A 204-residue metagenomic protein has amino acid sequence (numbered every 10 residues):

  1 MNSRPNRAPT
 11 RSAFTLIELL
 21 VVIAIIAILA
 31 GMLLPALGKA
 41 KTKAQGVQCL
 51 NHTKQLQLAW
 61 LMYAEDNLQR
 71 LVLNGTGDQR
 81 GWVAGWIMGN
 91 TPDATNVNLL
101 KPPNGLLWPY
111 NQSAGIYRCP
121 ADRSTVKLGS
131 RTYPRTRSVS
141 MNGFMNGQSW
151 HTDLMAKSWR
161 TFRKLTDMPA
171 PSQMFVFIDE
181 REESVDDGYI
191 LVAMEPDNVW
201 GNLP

Functional and structural regions predicted by a protein language model:
M1-T10: N-terminal secretory signal peptides that target proteins for export/translocation
T10-K41: N-terminal single-pass transmembrane signal-anchor helix
A24, I28-L29, Q45-Q48, L68: Conserved acidic
I26, G38, Q45, N96 (+1 more regions): Generic anion/oxyanion-binding catalytic loop in active/binding sites
L33, A40, A44, W60 (+1 more regions): Conserved alpha-helical elements of the SDR catalytic core
K39-T53: Aliphatic-rich helix starts adjacent to a transmembrane/signal segment
C49-P204: Short, well-structured segments within or immediately adjacent to enzyme catalytic domains that line ligand-binding
